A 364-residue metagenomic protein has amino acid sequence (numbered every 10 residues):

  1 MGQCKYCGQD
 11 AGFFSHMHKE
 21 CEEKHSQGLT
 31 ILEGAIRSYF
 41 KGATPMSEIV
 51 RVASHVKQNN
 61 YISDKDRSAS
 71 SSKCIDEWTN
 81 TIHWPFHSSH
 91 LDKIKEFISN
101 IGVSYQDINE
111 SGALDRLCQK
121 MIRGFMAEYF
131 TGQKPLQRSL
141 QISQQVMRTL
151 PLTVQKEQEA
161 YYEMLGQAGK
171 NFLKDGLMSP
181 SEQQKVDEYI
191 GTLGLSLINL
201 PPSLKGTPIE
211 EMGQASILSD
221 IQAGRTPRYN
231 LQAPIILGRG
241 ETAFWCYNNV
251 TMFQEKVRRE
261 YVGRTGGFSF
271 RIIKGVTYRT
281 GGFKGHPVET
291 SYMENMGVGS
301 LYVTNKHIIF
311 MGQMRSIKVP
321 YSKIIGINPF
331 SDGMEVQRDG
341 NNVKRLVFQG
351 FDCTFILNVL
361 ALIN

Functional and structural regions predicted by a protein language model:
K5-G8, K19-E23: Short, cysteine/histidine-rich loop/knuckle motifs that typically chelate Zn2+
G12-M17, G28-T30: Short Cys/His-rich "knuckle" micro-motifs
H25-R37: Short metal-binding segments enriched for Cys and/or His
I31, E48, V52, D66-C74 (+11 more regions): Structural recognition of alpha-solenoid helical scaffolds
A35-A43, D76-W84, G124-Q133, A168-L177: Short, recurring structural edge motifs at helix starts
M46-D64, E77-Y105, G132-L152, M178-N199: Amphipathic, non-membrane alpha-helical rod segments
S139-Q144, K205-S300: Anionic N-terminal interaction surfaces
I235, G297, Y302, I309-N364: Acidic, Ser/Thr- and proline-rich intrinsically disordered linker/docking segments of eukaryotic scaffolds
